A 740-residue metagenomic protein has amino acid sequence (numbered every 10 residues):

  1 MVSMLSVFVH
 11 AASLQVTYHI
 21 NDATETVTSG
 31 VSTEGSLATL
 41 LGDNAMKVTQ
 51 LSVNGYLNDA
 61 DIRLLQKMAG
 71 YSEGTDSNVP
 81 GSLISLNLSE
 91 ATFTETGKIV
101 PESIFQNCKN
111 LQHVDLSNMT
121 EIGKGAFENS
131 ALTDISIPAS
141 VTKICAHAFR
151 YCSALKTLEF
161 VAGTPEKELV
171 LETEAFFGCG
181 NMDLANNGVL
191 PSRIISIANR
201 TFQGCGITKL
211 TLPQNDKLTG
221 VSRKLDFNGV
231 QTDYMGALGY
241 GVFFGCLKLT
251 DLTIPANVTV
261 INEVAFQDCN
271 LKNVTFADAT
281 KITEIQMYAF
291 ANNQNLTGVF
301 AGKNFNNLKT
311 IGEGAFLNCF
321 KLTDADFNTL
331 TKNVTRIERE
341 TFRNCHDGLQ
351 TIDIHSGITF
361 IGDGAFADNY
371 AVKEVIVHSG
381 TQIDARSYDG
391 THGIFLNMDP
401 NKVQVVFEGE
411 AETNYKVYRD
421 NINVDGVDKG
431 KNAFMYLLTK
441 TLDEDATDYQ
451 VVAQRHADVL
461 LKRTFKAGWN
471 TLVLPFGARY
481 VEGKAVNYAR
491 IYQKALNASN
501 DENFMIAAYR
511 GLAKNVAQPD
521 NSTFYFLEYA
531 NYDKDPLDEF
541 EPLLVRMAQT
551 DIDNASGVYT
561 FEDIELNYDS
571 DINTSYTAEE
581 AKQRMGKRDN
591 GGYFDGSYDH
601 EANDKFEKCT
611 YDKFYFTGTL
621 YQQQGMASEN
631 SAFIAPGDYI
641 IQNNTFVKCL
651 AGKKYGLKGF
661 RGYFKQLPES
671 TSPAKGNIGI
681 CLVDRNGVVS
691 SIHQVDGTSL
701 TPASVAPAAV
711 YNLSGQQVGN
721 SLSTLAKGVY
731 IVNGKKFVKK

Functional and structural regions predicted by a protein language model:
M1-Q15, V738-K740: Sec-dependent, cleavable N-terminal signal peptides
S13-K109, E128, Q203, F244 (+4 more regions): Surface-exposed repetitive/solenoidal architectures
T17-D22, T26-V31, T49-L57, T75-K98 (+12 more regions): Structural signature of tandem-repeat unit edges
G35-N44, A60-G70, E102-I104, G125 (+13 more regions): Short, T/G/N/S-enriched strand-turn elements that build extracellular solenoid repeat scaffolds
E102-S103, G123-A126, C145-R150, T173-A175 (+7 more regions): Consensus positions within tandem repeat domains that build extended binding/scaffold surfaces
A175, G362-L437: Leucine-rich solenoid repeat scaffolds
E408-K494, E528-V695, K740: A short, polar beta-strand/turn micro-motif
S499-N500, V688-K740: C-terminal outer-membrane/trafficking sorting elements
